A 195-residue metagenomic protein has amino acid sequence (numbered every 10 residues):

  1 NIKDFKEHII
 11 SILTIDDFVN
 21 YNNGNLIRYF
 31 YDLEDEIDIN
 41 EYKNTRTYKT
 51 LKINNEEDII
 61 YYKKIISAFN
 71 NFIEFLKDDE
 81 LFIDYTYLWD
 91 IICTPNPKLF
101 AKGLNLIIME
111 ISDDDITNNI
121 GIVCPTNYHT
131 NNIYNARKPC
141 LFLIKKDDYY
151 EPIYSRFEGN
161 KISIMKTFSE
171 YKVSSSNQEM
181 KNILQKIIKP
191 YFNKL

Functional and structural regions predicted by a protein language model:
N1-I120: Papain-like cysteine protease catalytic cores
N70, E74-L195: Deubiquitinase catalytic domains
